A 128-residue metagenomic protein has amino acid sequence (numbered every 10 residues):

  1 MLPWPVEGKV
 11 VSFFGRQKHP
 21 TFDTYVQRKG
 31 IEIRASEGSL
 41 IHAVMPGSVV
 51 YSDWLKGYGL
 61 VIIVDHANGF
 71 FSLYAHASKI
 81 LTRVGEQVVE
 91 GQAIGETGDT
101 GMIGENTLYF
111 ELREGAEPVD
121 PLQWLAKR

Functional and structural regions predicted by a protein language model:
M1-Y51, K56, V119, L125-R128: Extracytoplasmic/periplasmic cell wall- or extracellular glycan-interacting regions that localize and scaffold envelope
V11, S48-V50, S78, G95-G98: Conserved positions in beta-strands of structured domains
K18, F70, A116: Feature marks short, surface-exposed loop/turn motifs that line or immediately flank catalytic pockets and channel
F22-Y25, I31-R34, V61-H66, Y109-E111: Short, acidic/hydrophobic/Gly-rich beta-strand patch recurrent on exposed beta strands that often constitutes part
R28, S36-G38, G69, A77 (+2 more regions): A generic structural motif
A35, V44, T82-R83, V88-V89: Surface-exposed strand-loop junctions at beta-sheet edges and helix termini that form docking/interaction patches
A43-S78: Zn2+-dependent peptidoglycan hydrolase active-site motif and core
I62-I63, V84-R128: Conserved, short, structured surface segments that act as functional micro-motifs
